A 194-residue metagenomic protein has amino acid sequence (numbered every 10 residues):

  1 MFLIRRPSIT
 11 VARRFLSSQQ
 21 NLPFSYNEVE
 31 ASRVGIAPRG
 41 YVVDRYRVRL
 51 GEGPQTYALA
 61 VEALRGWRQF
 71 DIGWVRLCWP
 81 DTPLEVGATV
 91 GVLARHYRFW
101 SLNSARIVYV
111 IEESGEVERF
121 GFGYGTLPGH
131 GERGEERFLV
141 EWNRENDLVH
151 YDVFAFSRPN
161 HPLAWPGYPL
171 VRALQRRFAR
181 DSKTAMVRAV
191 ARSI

Functional and structural regions predicted by a protein language model:
M1-Y97: Hydrophobic ligand-binding cavity/cleft-lining segments
A12-L16, N160-I194: A conserved amphipathic terminal alpha-helix motif
A31, E112, R158: Residues that form or immediately flank small-molecule/cofactor binding pockets and catalytic motifs
V61-Q69, G129, E145, T184 (+1 more regions): Short, intrinsically disordered, mixed-charge
V86-G87, E118-Y124, V149-V153: A short hydrophobic beta-strand element
Y97-E145: Hydrophobic-ligand binding "helix-grip"
T126-A173: Beta-strand/loop substructures that line and gate deep hydrophobic ligand-binding cavities in soluble
